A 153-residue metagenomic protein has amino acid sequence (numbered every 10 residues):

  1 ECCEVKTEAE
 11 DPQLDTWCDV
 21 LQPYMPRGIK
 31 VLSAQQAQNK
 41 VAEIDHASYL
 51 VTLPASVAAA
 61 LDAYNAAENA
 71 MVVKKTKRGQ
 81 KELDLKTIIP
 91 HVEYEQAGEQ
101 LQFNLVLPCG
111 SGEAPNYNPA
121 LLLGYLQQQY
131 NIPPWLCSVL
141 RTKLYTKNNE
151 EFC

Functional and structural regions predicted by a protein language model:
E1-E8, Q35-K40: Short, charge-patterned binding micro-sites
C3-V5, I44-L53: Short glycine-/aliphatic-rich beta-strand segments at the starts of folded cytosolic domains
K6-E8, T52-P54, V106-P108: Short hydrophobic/aromatic beta-strand micro-patches that form the beta-sheet surface supporting nucleotide- or nucleic
A9-D19, A55-N65, S111-L123: Short, conserved charged micro-motifs
L14, P23, R27-A34: Extended basic-aromatic, gly/pro-enriched interface segments that bind polyanionic ligands
K30-K40, K74-Q80: Short, surface-exposed recognition loops or helix-turn segments adjacent to catalytic cores
V51-A58, T76-Q80: A charged, amphipathic interaction segment
N69-C153: Core RNA-modification/binding signature centered on pseudouridine synthases
